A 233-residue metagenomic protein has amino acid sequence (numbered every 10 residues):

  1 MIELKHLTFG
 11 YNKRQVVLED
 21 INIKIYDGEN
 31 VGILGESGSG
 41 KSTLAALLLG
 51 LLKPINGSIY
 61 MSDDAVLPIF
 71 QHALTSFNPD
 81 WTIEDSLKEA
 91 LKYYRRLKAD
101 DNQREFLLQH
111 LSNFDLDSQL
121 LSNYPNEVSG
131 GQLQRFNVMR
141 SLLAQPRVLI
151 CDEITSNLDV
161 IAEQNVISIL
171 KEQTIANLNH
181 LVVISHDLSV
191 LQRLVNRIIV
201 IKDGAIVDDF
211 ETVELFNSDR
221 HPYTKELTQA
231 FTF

Functional and structural regions predicted by a protein language model:
M1-L4, T8-D20, K53, D80: A short, flexible loop at the N-terminus of ABC-type nucleotide-binding domains that lies
L49: Helix-to-loop junction immediately C-terminal to a conserved catalytic motif
Y124-V128, Q132: Conserved ABC ATPase signature
S185-H186: H-loop/switch region of ABC-family ATPase nucleotide-binding domains
L191-R193: A short, surface-exposed alpha-helical micro-motif characterized by mixed small hydrophobic and charged/polar residues
E214-F233: C-terminal boundary and immediately downstream tail of ABC-type ATPase nucleotide-binding domains
